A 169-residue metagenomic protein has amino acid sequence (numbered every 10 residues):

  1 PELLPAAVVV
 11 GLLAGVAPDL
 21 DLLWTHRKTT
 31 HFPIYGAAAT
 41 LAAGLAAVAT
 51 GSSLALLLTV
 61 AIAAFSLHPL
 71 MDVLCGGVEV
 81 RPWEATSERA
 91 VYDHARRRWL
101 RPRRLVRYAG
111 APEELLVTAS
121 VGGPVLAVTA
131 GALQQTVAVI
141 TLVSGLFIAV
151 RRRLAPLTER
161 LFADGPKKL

Functional and structural regions predicted by a protein language model:
P1-L169: N-terminal membrane-targeting hydrophobic helices
